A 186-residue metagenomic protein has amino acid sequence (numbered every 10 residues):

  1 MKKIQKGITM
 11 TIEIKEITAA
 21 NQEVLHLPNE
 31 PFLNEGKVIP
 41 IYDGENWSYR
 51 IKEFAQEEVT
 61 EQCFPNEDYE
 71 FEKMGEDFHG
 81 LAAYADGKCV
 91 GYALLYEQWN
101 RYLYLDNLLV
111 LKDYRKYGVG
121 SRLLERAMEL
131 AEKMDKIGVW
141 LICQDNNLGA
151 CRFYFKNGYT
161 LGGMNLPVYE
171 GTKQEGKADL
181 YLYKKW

Functional and structural regions predicted by a protein language model:
M1-T9: Short, Lys/Arg-enriched N-terminal segments with co-localized hydrophobic residues within the first ~10-30 amino acids
T11-E13: Extreme N-terminal starter segment of soluble prokaryotic enzymes
A19, L27-Y102, D106, L111-K112 (+3 more regions): Acetyl-CoA-dependent GNAT
V110, K116-E129, F155-K156: Conserved acetyl-CoA-binding loop-helix of GNAT-fold acetyltransferases
A131-I142: Conserved GNAT acetyl-CoA-binding A-motif
M134, K156-N157: Structural motif
Q144-C151, N157-T160, M164-W186: C-terminal "cap" of GNAT-fold acetyltransferases
